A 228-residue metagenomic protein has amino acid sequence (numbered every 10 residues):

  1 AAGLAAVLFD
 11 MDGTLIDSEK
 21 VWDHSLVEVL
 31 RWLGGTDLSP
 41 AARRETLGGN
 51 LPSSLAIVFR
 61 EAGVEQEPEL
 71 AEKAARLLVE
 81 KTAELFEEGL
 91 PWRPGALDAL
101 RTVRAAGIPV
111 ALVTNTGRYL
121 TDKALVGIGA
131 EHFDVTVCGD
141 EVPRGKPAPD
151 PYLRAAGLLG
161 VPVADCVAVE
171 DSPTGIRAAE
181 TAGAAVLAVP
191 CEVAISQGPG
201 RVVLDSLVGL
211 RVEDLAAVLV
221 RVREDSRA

Functional and structural regions predicted by a protein language model:
A1-A5, R101-R104, G117-A228: Asp-based, Mg2+/Mn2+-dependent phosphohydrolase catalytic module
A2-A106, Y119: N-terminal helical cap/lid subdomain that shapes the substrate entry/recognition surface in HAD-like hydrolases
L15, W92, V110-V113, R144 (+1 more regions): Conserved SAM-binding loop
D37-L38, Q66, V110, H132 (+2 more regions): Residue-level detector of short coil/turn "hinge" positions at structural boundaries
R43-R44, L85-E88, V110, E141 (+2 more regions): Generic anion/oxyanion-binding catalytic loop in active/binding sites
L47, P109-L112, V137: Intrinsic disorder/low-complexity signature
